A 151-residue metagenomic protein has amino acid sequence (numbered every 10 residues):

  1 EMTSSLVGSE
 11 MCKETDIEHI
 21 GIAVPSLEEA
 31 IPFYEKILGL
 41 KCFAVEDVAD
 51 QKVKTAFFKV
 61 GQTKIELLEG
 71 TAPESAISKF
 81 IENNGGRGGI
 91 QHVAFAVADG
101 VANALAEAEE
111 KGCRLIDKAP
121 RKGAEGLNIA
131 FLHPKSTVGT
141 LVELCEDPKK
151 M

Functional and structural regions predicted by a protein language model:
E1-C12: Single conserved hydrophobic/aromatic residue that forms the stacking wall/gate of nucleotide- or nucleobase-binding
K13-E14, P73: Structural motif
I17, V24, Y34, F58 (+5 more regions): Short, structured motif recognition centered on aromatic/hydrophobic residues
I22-I65, E110-C113, K118, K122-E125 (+1 more regions): Core segments of cupin and vicinal oxygen chelate
V24-E29, A72, N83-K135: Vicinal oxygen chelate
E74-F80: A short, acidic/glycine-rich surface segment
C145-M151: Short beta-strand-to-coil "C-cap" segments at the C-terminal boundary of structured domains/repeats, marking
